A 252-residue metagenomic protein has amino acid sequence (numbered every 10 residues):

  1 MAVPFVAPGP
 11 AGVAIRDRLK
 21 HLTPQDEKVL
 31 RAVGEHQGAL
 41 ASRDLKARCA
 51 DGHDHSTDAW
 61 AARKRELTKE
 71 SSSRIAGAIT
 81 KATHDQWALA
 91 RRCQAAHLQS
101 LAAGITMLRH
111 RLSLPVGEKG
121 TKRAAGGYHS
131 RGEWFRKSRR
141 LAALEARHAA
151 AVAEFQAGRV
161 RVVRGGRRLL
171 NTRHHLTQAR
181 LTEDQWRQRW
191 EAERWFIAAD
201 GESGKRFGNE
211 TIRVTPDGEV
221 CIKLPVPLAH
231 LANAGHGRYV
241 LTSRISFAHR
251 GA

Functional and structural regions predicted by a protein language model:
M1-A252: Nucleic-acid substrate recognition interfaces
